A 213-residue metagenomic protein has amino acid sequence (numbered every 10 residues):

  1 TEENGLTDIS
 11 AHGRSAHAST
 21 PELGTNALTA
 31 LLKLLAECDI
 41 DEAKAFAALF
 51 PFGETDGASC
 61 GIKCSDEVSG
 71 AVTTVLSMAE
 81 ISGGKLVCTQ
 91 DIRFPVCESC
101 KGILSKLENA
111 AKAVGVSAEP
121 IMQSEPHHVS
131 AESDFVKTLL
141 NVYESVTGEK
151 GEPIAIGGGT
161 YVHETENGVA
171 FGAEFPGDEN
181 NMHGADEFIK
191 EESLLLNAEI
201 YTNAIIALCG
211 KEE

Functional and structural regions predicted by a protein language model:
T1-C97: Midchain, well-structured core segments that form catalytic/ion-binding scaffolds
T7-D8, L140-K211: Zn-dependent metallopeptidase/amidohydrolase metal-coordination segment
S10-H17, V87, S117-M122, D178-A185: A short small-residue
H17-P21, R93, C97, E125-V129 (+1 more regions): Active-site oxyanion-binding pockets that recognize sulfate/phosphate
E22-K33, A71, E98, G102 (+5 more regions): Conserved active-site and cofactor/substrate-binding residues in soluble primary-metabolism enzymes
G24-A27, L107-E108, A185-D186: Short intrinsically disordered coil segments
K33-D41, K106-V114, D134, T138-V146 (+2 more regions): Generic non-transmembrane alpha-helical segments
I81, C88-I154, G158: Substrate-recognition/cap regions that form aromatic- and gly/pro-loop-enriched pockets for small-molecule ligands
